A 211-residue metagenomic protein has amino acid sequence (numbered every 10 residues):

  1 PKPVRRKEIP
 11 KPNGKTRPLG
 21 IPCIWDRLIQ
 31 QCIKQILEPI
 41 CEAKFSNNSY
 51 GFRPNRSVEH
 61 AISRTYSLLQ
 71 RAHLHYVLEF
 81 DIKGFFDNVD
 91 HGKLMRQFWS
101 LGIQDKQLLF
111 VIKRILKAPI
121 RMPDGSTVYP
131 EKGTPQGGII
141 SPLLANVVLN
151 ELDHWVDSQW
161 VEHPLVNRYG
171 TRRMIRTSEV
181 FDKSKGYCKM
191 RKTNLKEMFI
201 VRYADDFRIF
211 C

Functional and structural regions predicted by a protein language model:
P1-E8, P12, K44-N48, R53 (+1 more regions): Conserved polymerase palm-domain catalytic core
G14-T16: Short acidic/polar mixed-charge low-complexity motifs
P18-C23: Conserved phosphate-binding loops in nucleotide/dinucleotide-binding enzymes
I33: Nucleotide/phosphate-binding loop and acidic/charged catalytic motifs in nucleotide-binding or -utilizing enzymes
L37-F45: Glycine-rich phosphate-binding segment of PLP-dependent enzymes
